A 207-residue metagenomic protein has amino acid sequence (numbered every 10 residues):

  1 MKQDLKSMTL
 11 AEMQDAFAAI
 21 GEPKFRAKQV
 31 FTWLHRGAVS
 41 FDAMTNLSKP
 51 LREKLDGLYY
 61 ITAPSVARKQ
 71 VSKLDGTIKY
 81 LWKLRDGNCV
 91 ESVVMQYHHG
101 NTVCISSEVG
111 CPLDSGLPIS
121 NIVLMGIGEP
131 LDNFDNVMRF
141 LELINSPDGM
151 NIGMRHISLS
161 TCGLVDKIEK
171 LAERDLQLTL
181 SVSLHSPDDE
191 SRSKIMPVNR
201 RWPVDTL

Functional and structural regions predicted by a protein language model:
M1-N101, I105: Flexible, acidic/Gly-rich N-terminal and inter-domain linker regions that tether and position cofactor-handling modules
K24, T45-N46, G116-P118, G153: Non-catalytic, surface-exposed connector residues within folded enzymatic/regulatory domains
S72, S106-S107, S160, S183: Short linear Ser/Thr-Pro motifs
T102-S106, V123-G126: Short acidic, glycine/Ser/Thr-rich loop/turn "cap" segments at secondary-structure junctions
C104-D114: Local cysteine-cluster metal-coordination motifs and their immediate loop/turn environment, predominantly Fe-S cluster
L117-L207: Conserved AdoMet/S-adenosylmethionine-binding subsite of the radical SAM
